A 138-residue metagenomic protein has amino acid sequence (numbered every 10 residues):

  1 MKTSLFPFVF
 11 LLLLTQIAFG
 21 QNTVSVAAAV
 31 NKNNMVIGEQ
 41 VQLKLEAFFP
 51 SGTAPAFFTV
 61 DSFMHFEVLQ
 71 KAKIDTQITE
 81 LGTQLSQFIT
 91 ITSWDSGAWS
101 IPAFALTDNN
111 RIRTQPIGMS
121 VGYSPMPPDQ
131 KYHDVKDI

Functional and structural regions predicted by a protein language model:
M1-A29: Bacterial Sec-dependent N-terminal signal peptides
G20-I138: Surface-exposed interaction/ligand-binding surfaces
